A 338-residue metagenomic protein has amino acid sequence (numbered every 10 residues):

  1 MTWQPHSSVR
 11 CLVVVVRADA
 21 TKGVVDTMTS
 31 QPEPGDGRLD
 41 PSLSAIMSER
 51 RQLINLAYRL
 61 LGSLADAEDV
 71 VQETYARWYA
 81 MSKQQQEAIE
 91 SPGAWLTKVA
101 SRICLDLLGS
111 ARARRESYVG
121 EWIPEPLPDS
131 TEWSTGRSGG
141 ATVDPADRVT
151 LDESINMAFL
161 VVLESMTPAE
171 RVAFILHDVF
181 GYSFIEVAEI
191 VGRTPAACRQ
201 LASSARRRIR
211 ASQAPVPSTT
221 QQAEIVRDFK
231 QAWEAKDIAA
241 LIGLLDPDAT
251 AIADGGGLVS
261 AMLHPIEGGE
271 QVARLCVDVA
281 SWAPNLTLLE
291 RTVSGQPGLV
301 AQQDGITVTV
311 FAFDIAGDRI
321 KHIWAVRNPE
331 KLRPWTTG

Functional and structural regions predicted by a protein language model:
V16-Q231, D237-A240: Active-site-adjacent scaffolding segments
Q84, G305-I306, R327-E330: A short acidic/small-residue loop/turn micro-motif
F229, L241, A249, D318: Hydrophobic pocket/interface hotspot
P247-L289: A solvent-exposed, acidic/Ser-Thr-rich amphipathic alpha-helical stretch
P297-D304: Short beta-strand segments that buttress and anchor functional surface loops
V310-W335: Short beta-strand edge/turn micro-motifs at domain boundaries
